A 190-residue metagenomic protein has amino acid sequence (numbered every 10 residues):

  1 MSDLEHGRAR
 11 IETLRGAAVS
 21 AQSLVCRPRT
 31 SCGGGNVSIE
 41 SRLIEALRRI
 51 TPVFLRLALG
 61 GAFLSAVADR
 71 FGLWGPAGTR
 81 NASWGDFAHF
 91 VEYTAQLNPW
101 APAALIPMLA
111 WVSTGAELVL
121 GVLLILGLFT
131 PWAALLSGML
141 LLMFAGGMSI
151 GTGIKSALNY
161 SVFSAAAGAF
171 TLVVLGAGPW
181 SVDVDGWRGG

Functional and structural regions predicted by a protein language model:
S2-H89, A95-V119, L126-G190: Extended, low-polarity transmembrane helix blocks
